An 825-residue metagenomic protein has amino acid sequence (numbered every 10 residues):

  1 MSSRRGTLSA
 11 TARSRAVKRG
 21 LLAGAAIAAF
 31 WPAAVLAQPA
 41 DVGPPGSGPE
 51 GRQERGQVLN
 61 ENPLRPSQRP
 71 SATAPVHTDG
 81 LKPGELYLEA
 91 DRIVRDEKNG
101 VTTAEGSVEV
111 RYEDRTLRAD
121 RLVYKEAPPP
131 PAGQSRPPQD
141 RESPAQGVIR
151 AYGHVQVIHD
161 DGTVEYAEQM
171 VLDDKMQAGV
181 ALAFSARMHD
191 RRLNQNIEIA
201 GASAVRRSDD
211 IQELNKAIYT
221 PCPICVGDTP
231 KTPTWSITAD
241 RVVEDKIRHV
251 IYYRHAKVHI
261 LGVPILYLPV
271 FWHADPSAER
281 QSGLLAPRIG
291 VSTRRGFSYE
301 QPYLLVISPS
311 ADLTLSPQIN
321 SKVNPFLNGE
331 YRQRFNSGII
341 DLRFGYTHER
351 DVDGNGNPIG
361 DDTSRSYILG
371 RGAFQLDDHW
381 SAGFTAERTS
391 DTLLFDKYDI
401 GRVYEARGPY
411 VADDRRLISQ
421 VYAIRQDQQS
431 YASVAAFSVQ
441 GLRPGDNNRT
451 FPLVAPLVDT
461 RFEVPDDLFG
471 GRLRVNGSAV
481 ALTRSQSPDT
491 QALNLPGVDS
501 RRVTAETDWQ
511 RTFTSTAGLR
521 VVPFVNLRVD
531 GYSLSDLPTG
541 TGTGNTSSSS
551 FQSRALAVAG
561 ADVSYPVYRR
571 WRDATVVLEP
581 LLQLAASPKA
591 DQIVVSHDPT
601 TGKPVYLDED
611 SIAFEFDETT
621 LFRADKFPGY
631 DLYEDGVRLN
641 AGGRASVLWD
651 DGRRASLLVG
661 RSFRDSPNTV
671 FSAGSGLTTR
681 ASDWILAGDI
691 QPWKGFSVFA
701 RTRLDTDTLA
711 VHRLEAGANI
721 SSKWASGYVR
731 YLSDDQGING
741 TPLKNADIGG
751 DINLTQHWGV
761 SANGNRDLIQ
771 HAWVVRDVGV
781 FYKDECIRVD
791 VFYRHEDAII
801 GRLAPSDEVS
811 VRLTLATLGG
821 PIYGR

Functional and structural regions predicted by a protein language model:
M1, S9-R15, G48-G51, E61 (+2 more regions): General helical secondary-structure elements
M1-R4, R95, G824-R825: Short, intrinsically disordered, low-complexity terminal/loop segments
S3-L36: Gram-negative bacterial Sec-dependent N-terminal signal peptides
L8-S9, V17-A23, G56-L59, R69 (+1 more regions): General helical structural elements
Q38-D228: Charged (often Lys/Glu-rich) extended helix/loop segments that serve as interaction or gating elements
R52, L59-N62, Q146, G162-E165 (+2 more regions): Outer-membrane beta-barrel proteins and related beta-barrel translocases across Gram-negative bacteria
H154, D240-R241: Conserved beta-strand and immediately adjacent loop positions that scaffold enzyme active sites
